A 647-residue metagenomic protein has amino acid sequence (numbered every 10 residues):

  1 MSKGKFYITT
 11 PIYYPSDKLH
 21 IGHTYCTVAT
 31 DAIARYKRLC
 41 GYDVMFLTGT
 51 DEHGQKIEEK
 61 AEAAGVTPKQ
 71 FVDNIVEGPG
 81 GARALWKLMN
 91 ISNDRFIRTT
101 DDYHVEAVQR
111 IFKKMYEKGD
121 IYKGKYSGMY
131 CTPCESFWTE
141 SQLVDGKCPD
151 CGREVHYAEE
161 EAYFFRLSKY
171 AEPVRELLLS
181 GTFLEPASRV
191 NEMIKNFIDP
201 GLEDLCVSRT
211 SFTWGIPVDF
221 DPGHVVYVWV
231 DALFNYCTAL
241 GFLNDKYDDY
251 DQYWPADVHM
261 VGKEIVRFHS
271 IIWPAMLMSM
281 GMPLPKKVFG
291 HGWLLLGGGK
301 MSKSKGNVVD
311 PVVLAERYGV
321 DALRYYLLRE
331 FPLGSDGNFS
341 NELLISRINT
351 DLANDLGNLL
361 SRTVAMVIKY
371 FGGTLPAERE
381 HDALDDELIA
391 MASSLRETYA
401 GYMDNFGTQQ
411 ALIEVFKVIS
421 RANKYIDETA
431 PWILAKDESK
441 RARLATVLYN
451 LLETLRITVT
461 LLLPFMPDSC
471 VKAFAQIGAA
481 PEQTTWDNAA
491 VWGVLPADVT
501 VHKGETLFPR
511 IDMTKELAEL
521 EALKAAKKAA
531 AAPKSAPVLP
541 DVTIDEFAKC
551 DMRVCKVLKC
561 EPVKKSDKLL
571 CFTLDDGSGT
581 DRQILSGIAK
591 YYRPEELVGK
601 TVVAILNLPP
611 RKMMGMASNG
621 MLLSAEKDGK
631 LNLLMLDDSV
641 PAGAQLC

Functional and structural regions predicted by a protein language model:
M1-T48, Y103-A107, C151, Y157-K369 (+1 more regions): Structured secondary-structure scaffolds
S2-F71, I97-F112, E117, C134 (+4 more regions): N-terminal catalytic cores of NTP/NDP-binding nucleotidyl/phosphoryl-transfer enzymes
F71-Y130: A broadly conserved sequence feature marking short terminus-proximal activation segments in nucleic acid-centric
K118-A171, R175: Cys/His-rich short segments
K123, E330, S335, L343-H381 (+2 more regions): Helix-rich, typically C-terminal accessory recognition domains appended to large enzymatic cores
G298, V415, L451, P467-S469 (+3 more regions): Hydrophobic, well-ordered secondary-structure elements that form the walls of internal hydrophobic environments
A473-E546: Intrinsic disorder at enzyme termini
K528-C647: Phosphate-backbone binding interfaces of nucleic-acid-interacting proteins
